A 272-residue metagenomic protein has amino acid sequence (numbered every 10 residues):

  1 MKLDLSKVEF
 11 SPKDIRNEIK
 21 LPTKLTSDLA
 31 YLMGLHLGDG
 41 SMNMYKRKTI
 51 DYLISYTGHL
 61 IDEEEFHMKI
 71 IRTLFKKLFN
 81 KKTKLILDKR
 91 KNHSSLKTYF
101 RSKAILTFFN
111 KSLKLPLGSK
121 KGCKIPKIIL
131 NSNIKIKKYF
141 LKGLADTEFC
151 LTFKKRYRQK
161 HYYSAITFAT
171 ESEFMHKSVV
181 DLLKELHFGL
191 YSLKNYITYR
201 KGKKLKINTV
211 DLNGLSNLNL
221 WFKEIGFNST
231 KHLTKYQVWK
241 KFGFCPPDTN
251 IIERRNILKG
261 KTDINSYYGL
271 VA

Functional and structural regions predicted by a protein language model:
M1-A272: Internal intein/HINT superfamily modules and their associated LAGLIDADG
